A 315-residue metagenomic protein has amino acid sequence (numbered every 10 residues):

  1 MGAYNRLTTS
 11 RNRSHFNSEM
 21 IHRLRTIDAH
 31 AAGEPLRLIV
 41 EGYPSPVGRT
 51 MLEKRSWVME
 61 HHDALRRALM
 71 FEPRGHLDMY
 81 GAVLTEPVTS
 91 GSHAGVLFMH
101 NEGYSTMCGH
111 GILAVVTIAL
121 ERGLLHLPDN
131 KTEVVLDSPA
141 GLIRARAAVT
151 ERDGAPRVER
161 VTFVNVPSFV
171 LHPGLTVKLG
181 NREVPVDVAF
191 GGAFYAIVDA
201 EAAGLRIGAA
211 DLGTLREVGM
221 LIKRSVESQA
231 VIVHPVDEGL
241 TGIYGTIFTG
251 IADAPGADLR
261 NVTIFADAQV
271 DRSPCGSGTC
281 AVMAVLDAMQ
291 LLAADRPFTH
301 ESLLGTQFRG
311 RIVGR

Functional and structural regions predicted by a protein language model:
M1-S18: N-terminal amphipathic/basic-hydrophobic helices that include classical n-h-c signal peptides and signal-anchor
F16-D187, A196, A200-R315: A glycine-rich beta-to-alpha transition motif near the start of alpha/beta enzyme domains, typified by
G192: Glycine-rich ThDP/TPP pyrophosphate-binding loop and its adjacent helix/strand module within ThDP-dependent enzymes
